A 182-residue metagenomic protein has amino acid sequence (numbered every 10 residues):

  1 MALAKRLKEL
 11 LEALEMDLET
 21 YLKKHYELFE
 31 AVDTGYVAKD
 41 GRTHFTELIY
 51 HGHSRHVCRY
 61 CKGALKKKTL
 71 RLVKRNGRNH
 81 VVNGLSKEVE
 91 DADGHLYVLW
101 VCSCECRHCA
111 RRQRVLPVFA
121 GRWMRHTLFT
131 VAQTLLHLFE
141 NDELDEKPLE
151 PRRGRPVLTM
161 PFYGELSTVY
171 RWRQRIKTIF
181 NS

Functional and structural regions predicted by a protein language model:
M1-G121: Short, conserved DNA-binding cores of transcription-related domains
S103-S182: Short, positively charged, Gly/Tyr-enriched micro-motifs that form contact patches at catalytic or ligand/partner
